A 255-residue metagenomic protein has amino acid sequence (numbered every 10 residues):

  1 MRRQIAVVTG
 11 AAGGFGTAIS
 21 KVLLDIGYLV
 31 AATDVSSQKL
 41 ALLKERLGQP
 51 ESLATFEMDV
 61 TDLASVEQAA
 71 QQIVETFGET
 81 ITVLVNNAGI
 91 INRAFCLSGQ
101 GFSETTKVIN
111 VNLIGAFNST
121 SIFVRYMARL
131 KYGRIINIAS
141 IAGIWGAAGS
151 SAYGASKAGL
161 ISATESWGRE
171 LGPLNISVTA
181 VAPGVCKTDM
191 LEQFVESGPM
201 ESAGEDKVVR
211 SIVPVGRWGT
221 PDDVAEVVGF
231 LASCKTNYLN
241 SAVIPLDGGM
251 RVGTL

Functional and structural regions predicted by a protein language model:
M1-A31: Canonical Rossmann dinucleotide-binding motif of NAD(H)/NADP(H)-dependent dehydrogenases/reductases, specifically
Q38, M58-A69, F102, D222-D223: The beta1-alpha1 cofactor-binding region of Rossmann-like NAD(H)/NADP(H)-dependent oxidoreductases
A94, W145, G229, N240-L255: Short C-terminal tail/terminal secondary-structure segment of NAD(P)H-dependent dehydrogenase/reductase domains
F95-L97, G101-I109, V209: Substrate-binding pocket helix/loop in short-chain dehydrogenase/reductase
T120, S156, T164: Active-site helix of classical SDR
R125, R169-P173, N237: Alpha-helical segment proximal to the catalytic Tyr-Lys
S140: Residue(s) in the substrate-gating loop at a strand-loop-helix junction that position the organic substrate next
